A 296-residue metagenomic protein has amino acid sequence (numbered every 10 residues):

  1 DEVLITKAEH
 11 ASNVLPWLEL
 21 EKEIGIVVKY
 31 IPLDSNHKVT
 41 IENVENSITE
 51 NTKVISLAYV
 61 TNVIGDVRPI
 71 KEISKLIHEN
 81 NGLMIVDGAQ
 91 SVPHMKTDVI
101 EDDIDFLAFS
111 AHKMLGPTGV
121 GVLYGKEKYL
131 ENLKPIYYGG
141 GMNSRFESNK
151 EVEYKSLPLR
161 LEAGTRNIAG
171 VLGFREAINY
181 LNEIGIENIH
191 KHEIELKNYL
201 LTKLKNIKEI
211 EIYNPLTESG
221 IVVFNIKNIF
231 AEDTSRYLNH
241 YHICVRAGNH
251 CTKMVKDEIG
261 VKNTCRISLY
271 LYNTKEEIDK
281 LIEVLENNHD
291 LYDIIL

Functional and structural regions predicted by a protein language model:
D1-L296: Pyridoxal 5′-phosphate
